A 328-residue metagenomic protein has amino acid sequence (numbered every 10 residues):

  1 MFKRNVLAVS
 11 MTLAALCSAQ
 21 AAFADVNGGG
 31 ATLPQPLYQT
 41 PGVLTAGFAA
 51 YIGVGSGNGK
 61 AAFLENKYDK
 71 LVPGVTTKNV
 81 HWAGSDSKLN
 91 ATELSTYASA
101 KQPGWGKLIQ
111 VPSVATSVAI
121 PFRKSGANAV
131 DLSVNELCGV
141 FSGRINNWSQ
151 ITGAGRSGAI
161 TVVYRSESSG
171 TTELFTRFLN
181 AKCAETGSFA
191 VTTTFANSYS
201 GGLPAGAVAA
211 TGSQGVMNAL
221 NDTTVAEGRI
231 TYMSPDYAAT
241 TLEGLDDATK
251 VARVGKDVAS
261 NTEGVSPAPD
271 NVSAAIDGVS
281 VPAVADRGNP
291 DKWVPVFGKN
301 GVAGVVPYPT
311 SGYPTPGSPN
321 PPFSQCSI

Functional and structural regions predicted by a protein language model:
M1-F23: Gram-negative bacterial Sec-dependent N-terminal signal peptides
F23-N147, G206-T262: N-terminal segment of the mature folded domain
G29-A31, R123, S157-S168: Short beta-strand->loop
A31, G55-P73, S168-P309, P314 (+1 more regions): Ligand-binding pocket segment of bilobal, Venus flytrap-like solute-binding proteins
V114-T116, G158, T171, G228 (+1 more regions): Residues that flank catalytic or metal-binding motifs in active/ligand-binding sites
C138-S142, V163, T172, T176 (+1 more regions): Non-transmembrane alpha-helical segments in soluble domains of secreted/periplasmic/extracellular proteins
R144-V163, G312, P316-Q325: Ligand-binding clefts/hinges and TM-proximal coupling segments of bilobed small-molecule sensing domains
